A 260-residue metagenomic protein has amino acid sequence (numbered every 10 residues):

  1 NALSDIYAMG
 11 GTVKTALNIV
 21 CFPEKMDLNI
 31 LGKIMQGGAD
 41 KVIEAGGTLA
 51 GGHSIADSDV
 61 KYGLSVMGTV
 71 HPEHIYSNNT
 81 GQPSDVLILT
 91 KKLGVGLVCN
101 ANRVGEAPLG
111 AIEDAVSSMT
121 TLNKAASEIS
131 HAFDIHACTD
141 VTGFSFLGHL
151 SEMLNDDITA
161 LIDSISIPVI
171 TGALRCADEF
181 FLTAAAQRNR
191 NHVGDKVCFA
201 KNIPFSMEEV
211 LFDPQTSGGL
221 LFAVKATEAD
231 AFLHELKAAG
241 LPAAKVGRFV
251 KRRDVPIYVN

Functional and structural regions predicted by a protein language model:
N1-V13: Active-site cofactor/substrate anionic-group-binding motifs, chiefly glycine- and Lys/Arg-rich phosphate-binding loops
T12-A107, R248: Glycine-rich anion-binding loops of enzyme active sites
E24-T48, A56-V60, A132-F133, C138-N260: Glycine-/charge-enriched secondary-structure boundary and capping motifs
K25-N29, G105-S117, H136-C138: Flexible, glycine/proline-enriched loop segments at strand-loop-helix junctions that form or flank small-ligand binding
S65-I75, G110-H131, I203-P204: Active-site glycine-rich loop that binds ribose-phosphate moieties when present
C99-E113, A239-P242: Short, compositionally biased
